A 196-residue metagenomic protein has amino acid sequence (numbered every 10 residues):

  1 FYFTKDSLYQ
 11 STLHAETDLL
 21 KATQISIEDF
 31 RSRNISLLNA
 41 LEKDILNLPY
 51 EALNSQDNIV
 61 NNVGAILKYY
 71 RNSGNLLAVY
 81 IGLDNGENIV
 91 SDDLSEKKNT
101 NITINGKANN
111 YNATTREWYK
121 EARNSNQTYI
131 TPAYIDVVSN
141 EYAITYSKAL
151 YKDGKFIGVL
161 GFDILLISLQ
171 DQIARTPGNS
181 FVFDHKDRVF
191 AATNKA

Functional and structural regions predicted by a protein language model:
F1-N54, Q127: Juxtamembrane extracytoplasmic/periplasmic/luminal helical "stalk" adjacent to the first N-terminal
S26, A40, A65-S73, E121 (+1 more regions): Amphipathic alpha-helical regulatory segments at dimerization interfaces that relay allosteric signals between sensory
I35, E42, N75-L76, P177: A short helix-to-beta-strand capping loop
L38, L76-I81, S180-F181: Short, hydrophobic-rich beta-strand element in sensory/regulatory alpha-beta domains
N47-N61, K68-E141, R188-A196: Extracellular/periplasmic ligand-sensing ectodomains of membrane signal-transduction proteins
Y134, S139-P177: Conserved beta-strands of PAS-like sensory domains
I167-A196: Intrinsic low-complexity, intrinsically disordered coil/linker regions enriched in small/polar and charged residues
